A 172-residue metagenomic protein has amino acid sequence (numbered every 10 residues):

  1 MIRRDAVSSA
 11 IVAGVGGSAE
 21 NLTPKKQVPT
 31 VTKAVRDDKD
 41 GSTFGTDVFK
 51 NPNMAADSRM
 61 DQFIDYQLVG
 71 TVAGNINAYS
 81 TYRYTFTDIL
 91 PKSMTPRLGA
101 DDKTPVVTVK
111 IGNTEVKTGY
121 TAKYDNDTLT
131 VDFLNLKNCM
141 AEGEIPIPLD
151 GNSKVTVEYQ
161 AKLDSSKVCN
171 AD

Functional and structural regions predicted by a protein language model:
M1-T30, D37-K39, S58, A100-K103 (+3 more regions): Terminal, compositionally biased non-globular sequences in eukaryotic proteins
I2-S18, L68, S80-Y82, E142-D172: Serine/threonine-enriched low-complexity regions used as flexible
G14-A78, T87: Serine/threonine-rich, low-complexity linker/repeat segments that form flexible spacers/stalks
G70-G74, L90-K92, A161-S165: Beta-strand elements of well-folded, non-transmembrane domains
N75-S80, M94-G99, V168-C169: A short beta-turn/strand-edge loop motif at beta-sheet boundaries
T85-N135: A surface/secretory-pathway sequence property marking extracellular, secreted, or lumenal proteins enriched
L136-E142: A motif-centric signal for short, conserved binding hotspots located in accessible loops or intrinsically disordered
